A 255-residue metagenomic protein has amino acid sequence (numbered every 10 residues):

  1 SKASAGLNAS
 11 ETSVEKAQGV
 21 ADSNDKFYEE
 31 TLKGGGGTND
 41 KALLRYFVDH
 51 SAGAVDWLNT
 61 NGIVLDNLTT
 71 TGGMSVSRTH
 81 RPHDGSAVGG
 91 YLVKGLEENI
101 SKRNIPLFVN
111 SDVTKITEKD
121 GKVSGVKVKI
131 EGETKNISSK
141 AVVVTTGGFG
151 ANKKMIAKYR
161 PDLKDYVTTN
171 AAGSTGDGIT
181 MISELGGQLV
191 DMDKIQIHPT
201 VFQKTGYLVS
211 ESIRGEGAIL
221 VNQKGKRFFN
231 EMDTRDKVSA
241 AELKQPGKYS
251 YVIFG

Functional and structural regions predicted by a protein language model:
S1-K2, S77-R81, I116-K122, V201-G206: Short secondary-structure transition/capping segments
K2-P106, N110-S111, D162, A218-T234 (+2 more regions): Conserved N-terminal/central alpha/beta ligand/cofactor-binding core
E11-T12, N110-D112, V126-E131, K140-A141 (+8 more regions): Fold-independent oxyanion-binding glycine-rich loops and adjacent beta-strand/coil segments at enzyme active sites
G72, T114, Q196-I197: Conserved beta-strand edge residues that scaffold enzyme active sites
S77, P82-H83, T169-A172, L208-S212 (+1 more regions): Short Gly/Pro-enriched turn/cap motifs at secondary-structure boundaries
D84-K140, I179-L185: Helical element adjacent to the flavin cofactor pocket in flavoenzyme catalytic cores
I137-F202, G206-Y207: Glycine-rich loop(s) and the adjacent beta-strand/alpha-helix scaffold that form part
T175, I179-M181, L185-G255: An anion/pyrophosphate-binding glycine-rich loop and adjacent beta-alpha core in soluble alpha-beta enzymes
